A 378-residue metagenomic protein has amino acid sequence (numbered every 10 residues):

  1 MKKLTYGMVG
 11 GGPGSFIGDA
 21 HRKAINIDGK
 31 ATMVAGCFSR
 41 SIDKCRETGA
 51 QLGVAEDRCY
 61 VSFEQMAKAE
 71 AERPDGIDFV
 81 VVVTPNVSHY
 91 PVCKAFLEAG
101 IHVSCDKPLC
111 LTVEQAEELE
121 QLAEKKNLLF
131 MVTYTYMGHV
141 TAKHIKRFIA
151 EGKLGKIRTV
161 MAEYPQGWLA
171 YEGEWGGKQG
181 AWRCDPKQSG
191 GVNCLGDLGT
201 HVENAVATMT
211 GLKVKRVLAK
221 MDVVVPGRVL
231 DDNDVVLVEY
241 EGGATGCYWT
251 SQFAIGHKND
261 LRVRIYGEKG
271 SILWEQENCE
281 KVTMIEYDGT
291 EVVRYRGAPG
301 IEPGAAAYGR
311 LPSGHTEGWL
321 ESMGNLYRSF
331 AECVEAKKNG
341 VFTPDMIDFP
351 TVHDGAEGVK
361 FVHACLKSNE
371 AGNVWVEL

Functional and structural regions predicted by a protein language model:
M1-K3, E70, V81, S329-L378: C-terminal helix-rich "cap/oligomerization" subdomain common to oxidoreductases
M1-V54: N-terminal Rossmann-like dinucleotide-binding module
F38, V82, C105, A162: Redox-cofactor binding/interface segments in oxidoreductases and associated redox assembly factors
R58-I77: A structured beta-alpha segment of the ubiquitous adenosine-cofactor-binding alpha/beta core
F79, P85-M137, G152: Beta-strand-loop-alpha-helix segment that lines the small-molecule cofactor/substrate pocket of alpha/beta enzymes
L129, Y136-R228, V236, V282 (+1 more regions): Predominantly a Rossmann-like dinucleotide-binding segment in NAD(P)-dependent oxidoreductases
L198-S271, E275-E280: Glycine-rich, aromatic-lined ligand/substrate-binding cores of catalytic and carbohydrate-binding domains
V235, Y240, K269-F349, H353: C-terminal glycine/acidic-rich active-site capping loop/insertion
